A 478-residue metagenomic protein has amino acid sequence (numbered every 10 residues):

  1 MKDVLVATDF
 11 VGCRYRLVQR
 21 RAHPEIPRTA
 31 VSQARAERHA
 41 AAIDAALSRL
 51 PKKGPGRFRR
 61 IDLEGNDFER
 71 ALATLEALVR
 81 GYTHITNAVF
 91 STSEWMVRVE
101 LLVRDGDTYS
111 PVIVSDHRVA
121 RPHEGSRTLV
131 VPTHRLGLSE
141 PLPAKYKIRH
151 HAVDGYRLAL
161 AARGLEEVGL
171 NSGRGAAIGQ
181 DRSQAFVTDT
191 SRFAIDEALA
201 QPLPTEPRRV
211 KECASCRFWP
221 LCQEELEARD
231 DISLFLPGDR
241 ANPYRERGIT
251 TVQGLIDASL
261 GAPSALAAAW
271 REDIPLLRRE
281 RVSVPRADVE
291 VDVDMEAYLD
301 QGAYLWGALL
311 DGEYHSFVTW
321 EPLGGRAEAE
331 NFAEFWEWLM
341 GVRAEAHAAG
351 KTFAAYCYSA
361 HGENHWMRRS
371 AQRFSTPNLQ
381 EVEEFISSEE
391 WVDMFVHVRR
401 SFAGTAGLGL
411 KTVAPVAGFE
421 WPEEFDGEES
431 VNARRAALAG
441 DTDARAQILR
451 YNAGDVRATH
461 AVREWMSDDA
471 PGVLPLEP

Functional and structural regions predicted by a protein language model:
M1-D107: Metal-dependent nuclease catalytic cores that hydrolyze phosphodiester bonds in DNA/RNA, characterized by
E25-T29, D231-A287: N-terminal accessory regions of nucleic-acid-interacting proteins
E64-E69, D257-A262, E424-A437: Short linear loop/turn motifs
A73-T83, E280-V291: Structured nucleic-acid-interacting core domains from mobile-element enzymes and related host factors, especially RNase
L75, G81-E124, V130-R182, T188 (+1 more regions): Conserved DEDDh/DEDDy metal-dependent 3′-5′ exonuclease domain
H151, L158-R229, V413-P478: Acidic, Mg2+-coordinating catalytic module of metal-dependent nucleases/exonucleases that use a two-metal-ion mechanism
M295-E334: Metal-dependent catalytic core segments for phosphate chemistry
